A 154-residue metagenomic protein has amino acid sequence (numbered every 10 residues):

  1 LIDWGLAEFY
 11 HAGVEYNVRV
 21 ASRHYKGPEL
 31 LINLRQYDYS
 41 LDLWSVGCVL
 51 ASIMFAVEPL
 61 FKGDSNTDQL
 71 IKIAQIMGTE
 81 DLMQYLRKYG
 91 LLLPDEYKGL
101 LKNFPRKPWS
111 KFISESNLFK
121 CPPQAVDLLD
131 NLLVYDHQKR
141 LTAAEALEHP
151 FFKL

Functional and structural regions predicted by a protein language model:
L1-R23: Activation segment/activation loop of eukaryotic-type protein kinase catalytic domains
E29-L41, F55: Conserved end of the kinase activation segment
L43-I53: A conserved short alpha-helix in the C-terminal lobe of the Hanks/eukaryotic protein kinase catalytic domain
V57-S65: Activation segment of protein kinase catalytic domains
T79-D130: C-terminal lobe substrate-recognition/regulatory segment of protein kinase catalytic domains
F119-V126, L133-L154: Terminal C-lobe "cap" of eukaryotic-type protein kinase domains
